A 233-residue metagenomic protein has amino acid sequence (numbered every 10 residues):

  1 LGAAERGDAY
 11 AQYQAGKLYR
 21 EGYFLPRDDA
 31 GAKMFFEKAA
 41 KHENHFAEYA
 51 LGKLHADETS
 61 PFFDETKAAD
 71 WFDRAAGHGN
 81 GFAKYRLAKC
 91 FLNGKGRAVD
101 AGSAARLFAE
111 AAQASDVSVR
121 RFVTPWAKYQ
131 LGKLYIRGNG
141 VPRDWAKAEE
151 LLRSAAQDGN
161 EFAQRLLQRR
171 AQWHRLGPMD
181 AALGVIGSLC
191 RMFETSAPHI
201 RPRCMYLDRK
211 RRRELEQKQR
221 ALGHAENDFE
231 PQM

Functional and structural regions predicted by a protein language model:
R6-D8, E21-Y23, H42-N44, D57-T59 (+8 more regions): Short helix-capping/linker turns of helical repeat alpha-solenoids
Q14-E21, L25, A50-D57, K84-N93 (+2 more regions): Hydrophobic face of amphipathic alpha-helices that form TPR/SEL1-like repeat modules and related alpha-solenoid
P26-F35, F62-W71, A98-L107, P142-L151: Structural signature of tandem alpha-helical TPR/SEL1-like repeats, specifically the intra-repeat loop/turn
G96, G140, A171-G187, R191: Alpha-helical linker/edge segments of TPR/alpha-solenoid repeat scaffolds and analogous pre-/post-domain helices
R106-Q113, R143-E161, Q168, L183-F193: TPR/TPR-like (Sel1-like) alpha-helical repeat modules
N227-M233: Non-Sec secretion/translocation targeting segments of pathogen effectors
